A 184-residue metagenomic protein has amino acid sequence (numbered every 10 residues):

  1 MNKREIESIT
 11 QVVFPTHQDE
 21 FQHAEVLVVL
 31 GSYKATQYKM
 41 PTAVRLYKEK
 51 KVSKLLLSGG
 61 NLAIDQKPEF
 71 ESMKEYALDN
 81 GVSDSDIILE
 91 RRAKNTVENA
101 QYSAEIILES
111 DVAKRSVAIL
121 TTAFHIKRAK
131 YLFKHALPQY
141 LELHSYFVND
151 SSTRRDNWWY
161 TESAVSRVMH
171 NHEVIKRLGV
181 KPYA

Functional and structural regions predicted by a protein language model:
M1-Y160, A164: A structural signal for short, hydrophobic/glycine-enriched beta-strand patches
S152-A184: C-terminal capping/extension of enzyme domains
